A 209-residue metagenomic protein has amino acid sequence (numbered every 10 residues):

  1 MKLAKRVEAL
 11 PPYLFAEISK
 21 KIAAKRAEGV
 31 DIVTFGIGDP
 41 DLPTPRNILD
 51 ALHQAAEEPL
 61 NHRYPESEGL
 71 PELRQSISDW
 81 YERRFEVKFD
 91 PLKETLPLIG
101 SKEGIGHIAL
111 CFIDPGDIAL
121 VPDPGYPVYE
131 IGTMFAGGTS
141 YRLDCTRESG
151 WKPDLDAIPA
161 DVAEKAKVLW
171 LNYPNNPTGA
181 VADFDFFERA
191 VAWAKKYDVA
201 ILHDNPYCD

Functional and structural regions predicted by a protein language model:
K2-A4, E8-G100, H107: N-terminal small-domain helix-loop-helix segment of the aminotransferase-like
I18-I22, Y129, A190, K196: Aromatic/hydrophobic pocket-lining residues that form π-stacking "cages" and hydrophobic walls in ligand
E28, A136, K196-Y197: Helix C-cap/helix->beta junction micro-motif
T34-G36, W170-N172, L202-N205: Short beta-strand segments
E57, N61-A192, C208-D209: Conserved core of the PLP fold type I
I118, V199-A200: Short glycine-centered segments of the SAM/dcSAM-binding site in methyltransferase folds
